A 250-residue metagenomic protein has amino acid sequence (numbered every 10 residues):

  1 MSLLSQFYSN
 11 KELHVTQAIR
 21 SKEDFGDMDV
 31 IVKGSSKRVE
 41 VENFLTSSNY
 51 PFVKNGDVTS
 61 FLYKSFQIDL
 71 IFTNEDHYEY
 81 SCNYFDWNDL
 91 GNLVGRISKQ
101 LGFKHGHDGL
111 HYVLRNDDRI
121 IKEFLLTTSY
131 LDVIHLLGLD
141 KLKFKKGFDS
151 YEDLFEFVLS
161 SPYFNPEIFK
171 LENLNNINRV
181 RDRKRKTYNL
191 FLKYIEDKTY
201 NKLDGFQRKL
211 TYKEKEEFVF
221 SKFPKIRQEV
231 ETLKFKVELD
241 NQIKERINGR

Functional and structural regions predicted by a protein language model:
M1, V32-L70: Metal-dependent nucleotidyltransferase catalytic core
M1-L3, G95-R96: Compact mixed alphabeta submodule
S2-E40: Active-site nucleotide-donor binding segment shared across nucleotidyl transfer reactions
L3-L4, Y8, G34, V53-V58 (+1 more regions): Intrinsically disordered, low-complexity eukaryotic regions enriched in glycine, serine and charged residues
F7-T16, E42-T59, F103-L110: Short secondary-structure junctions
L62-K64, I71-S221: Catalytic cores of NTP-dependent nucleotidyl/adenyl transfer enzymes across multiple folds
D69-F72, V230: Short amphipathic beta-strand/extended segments with alternating polar/hydrophobic composition
F218-R250: Terminal (often C-terminal) interaction modules
